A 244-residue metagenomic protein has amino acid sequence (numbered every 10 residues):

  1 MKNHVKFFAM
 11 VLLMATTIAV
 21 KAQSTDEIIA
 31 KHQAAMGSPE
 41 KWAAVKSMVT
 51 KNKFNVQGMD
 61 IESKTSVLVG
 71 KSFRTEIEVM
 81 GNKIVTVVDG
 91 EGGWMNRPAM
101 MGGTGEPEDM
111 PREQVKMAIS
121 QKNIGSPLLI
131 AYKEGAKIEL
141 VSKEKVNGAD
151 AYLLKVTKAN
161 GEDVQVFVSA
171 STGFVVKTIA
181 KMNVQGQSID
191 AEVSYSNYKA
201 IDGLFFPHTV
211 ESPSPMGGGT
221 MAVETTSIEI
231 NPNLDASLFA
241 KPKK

Functional and structural regions predicted by a protein language model:
M1-T25: Bacterial Sec-dependent N-terminal signal peptides
T17, V79-N82, K158-E162: Generic detector of contiguous secondary-structure segments
K21-A34, M95-E162, N183-I189, L234 (+1 more regions): Flexible, processing/modification-adjacent segments and terminal tails in exported/periplasmic/extracellular proteins
E27-M101, E139: N-terminal mature ectodomain segment of secretory-pathway/periplasmic proteins
V45-S47, G70, V88, K133-G135 (+3 more regions): Extracytoplasmic
K53, V141-E144, Y198: Short, solvent-exposed loop/turn elements at beta->coil junctions and helix N-caps that rim active or binding pockets
N55-K64, S72-F73, I77, G81-K83 (+8 more regions): Subset-of-secretome marker
D150-K241: Gly/Pro-enriched, hydrophobic low-complexity segments that function as extracytoplasmic propeptides/linkers
